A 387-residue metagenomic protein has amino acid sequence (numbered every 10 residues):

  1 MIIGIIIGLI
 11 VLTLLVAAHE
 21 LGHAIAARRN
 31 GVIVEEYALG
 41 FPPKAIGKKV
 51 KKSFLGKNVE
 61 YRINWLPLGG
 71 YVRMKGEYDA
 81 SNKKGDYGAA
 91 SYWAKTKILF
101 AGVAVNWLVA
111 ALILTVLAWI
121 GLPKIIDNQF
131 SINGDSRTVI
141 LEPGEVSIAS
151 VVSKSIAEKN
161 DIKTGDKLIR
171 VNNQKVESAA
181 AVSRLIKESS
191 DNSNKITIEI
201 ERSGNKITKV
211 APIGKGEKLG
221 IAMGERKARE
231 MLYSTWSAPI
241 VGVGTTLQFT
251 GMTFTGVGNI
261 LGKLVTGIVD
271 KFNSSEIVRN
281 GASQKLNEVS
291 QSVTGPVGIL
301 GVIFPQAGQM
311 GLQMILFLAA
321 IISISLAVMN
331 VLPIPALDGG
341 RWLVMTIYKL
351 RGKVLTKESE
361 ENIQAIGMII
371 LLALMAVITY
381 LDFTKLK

Functional and structural regions predicted by a protein language model:
I3-K83, I322-I324, M329-R351: Small-residue-rich helix-interface/hinge motifs
I7, V11, R29, V59-R62 (+1 more regions): Internal alpha-helical transmembrane segments
A90, L141, G214-L326, T346-N362: Functional transmembrane alpha-helices
K95-A110, V116, M314-V331, L337: Pore domain of cation channels
T138-E142, S155-K167, E188-D191: A short glycine-leucine-enriched loop at secondary-structure breakpoints that most characteristically corresponds
A149, A157-A180, T246: Conserved PDZ fold ligand-binding element
K163, I169-R170, A181-G224: PDZ-domain C-terminal substructure recognizer with occasional recognition of PDZ-binding tails
V377-K387: Juxtamembrane boundary at the C-terminal end of a transmembrane helix
